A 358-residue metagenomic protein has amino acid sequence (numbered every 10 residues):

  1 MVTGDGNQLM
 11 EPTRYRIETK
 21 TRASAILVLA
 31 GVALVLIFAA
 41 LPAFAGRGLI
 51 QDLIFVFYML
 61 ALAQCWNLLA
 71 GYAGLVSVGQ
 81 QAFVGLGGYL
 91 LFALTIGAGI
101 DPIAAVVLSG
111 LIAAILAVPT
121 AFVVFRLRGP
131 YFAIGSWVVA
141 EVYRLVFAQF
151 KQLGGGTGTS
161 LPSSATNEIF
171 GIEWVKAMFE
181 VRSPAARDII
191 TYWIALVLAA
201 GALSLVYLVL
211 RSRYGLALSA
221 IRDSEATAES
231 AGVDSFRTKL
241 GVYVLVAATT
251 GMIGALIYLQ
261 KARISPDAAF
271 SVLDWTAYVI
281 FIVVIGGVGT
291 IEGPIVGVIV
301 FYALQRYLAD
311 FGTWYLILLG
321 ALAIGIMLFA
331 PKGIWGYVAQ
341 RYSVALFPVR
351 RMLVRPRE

Functional and structural regions predicted by a protein language model:
V2-E358: Transmembrane alpha-helices and adjacent helix-loop boundaries
